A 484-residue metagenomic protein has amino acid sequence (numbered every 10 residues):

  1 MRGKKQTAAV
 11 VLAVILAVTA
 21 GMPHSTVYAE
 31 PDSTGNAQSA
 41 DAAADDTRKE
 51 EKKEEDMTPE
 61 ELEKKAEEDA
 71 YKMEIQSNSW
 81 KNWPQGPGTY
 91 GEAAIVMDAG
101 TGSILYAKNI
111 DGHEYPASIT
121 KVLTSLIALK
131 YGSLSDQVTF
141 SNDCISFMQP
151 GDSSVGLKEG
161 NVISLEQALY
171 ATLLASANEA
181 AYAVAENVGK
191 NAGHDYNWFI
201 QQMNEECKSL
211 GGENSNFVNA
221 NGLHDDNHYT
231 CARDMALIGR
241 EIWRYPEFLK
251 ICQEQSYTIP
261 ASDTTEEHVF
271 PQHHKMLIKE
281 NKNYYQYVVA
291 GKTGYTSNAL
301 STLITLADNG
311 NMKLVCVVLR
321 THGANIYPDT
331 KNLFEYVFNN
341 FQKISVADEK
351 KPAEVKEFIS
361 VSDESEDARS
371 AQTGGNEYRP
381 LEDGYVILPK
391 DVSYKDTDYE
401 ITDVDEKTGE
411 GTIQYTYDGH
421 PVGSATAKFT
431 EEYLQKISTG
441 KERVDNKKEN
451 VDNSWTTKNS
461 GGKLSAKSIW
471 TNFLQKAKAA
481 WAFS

Functional and structural regions predicted by a protein language model:
M1-R2, D46: Short, low-complexity interaction segments enriched in Ser/Thr/Pro/Gly
R2-Y28, F483-S484: Sec-dependent N-terminal signal peptides of Gram-positive bacterial secreted proteins and lipoproteins
G3-Q6, V122, N309: Hydrophobic alpha-helical segments, especially transmembrane helices and their immediate juxtamembrane helical caps
K5, E55, G462-A466: Intrinsic-disorder-associated interaction segments
V18, V27-R233, L237-P246: Active-site-adjacent loops and short helices of periplasmic peptidoglycan-processing enzymes
G212-E213, N227-Y229, R233-D234, G239-S484: Domain-terminus/edge residues, biased toward the C-terminal soluble/receptor-binding domains of extracytoplasmic
